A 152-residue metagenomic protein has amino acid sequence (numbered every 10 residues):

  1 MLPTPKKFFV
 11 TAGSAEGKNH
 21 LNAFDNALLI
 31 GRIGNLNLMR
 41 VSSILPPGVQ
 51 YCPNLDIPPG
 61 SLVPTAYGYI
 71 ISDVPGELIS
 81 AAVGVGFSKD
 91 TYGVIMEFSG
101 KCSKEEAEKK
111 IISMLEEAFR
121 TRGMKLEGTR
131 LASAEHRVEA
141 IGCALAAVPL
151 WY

Functional and structural regions predicted by a protein language model:
M1-Y152: Helix-coil modules at protein/domain termini and other flexible surface or pore-lining loops, especially C-terminal
